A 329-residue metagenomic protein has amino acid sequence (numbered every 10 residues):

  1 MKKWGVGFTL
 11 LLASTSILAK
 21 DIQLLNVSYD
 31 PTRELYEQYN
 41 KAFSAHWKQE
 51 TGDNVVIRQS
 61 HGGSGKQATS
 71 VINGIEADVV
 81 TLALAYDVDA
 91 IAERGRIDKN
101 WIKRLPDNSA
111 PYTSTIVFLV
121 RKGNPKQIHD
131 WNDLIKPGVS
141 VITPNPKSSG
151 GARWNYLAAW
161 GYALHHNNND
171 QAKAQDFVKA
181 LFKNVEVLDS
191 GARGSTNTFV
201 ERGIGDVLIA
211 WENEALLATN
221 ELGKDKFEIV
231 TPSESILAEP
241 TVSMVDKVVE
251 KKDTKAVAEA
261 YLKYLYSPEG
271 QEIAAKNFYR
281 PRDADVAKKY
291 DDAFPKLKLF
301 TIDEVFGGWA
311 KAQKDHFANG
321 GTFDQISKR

Functional and structural regions predicted by a protein language model:
S14-S16: N-terminal signal peptide c-region/cleavage motif recognized by signal peptidases
A19-R94, R104-L105, W211: Early extracytoplasmic/lumenal segment of secretory-pathway proteins
G74-V80, G138-V139, R202-V207: Alpha-to-beta junction loops
I91-P106, L217-T231: Ligand-binding "clamshell"
A92-H165: A conserved helix-loop-strand patch within extracytoplasmic ligand-binding domains of the periplasmic binding
I116-N124, E239-A256, I273-N277: A bilobed periplasmic-binding-protein/Venus flytrap-type ligand-binding module shared by bacterial periplasmic
H166-S233: Ligand-binding pocket segment of bilobal, Venus flytrap-like solute-binding proteins
V249-R329: Extracellular/periplasmic juxtamembrane helices and adjacent flexible linkers that interface with membrane partners
